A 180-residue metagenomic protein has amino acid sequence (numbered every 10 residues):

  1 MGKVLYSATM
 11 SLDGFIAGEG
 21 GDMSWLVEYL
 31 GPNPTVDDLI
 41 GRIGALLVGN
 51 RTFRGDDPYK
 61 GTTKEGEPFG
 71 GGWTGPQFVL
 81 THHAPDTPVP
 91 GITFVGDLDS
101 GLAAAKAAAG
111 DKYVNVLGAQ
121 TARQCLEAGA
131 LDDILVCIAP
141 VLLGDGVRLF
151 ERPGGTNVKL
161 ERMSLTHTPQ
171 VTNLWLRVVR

Functional and structural regions predicted by a protein language model:
M1-R180: Enzymes that bind and transform nitrogen-containing heteroaromatic metabolites
